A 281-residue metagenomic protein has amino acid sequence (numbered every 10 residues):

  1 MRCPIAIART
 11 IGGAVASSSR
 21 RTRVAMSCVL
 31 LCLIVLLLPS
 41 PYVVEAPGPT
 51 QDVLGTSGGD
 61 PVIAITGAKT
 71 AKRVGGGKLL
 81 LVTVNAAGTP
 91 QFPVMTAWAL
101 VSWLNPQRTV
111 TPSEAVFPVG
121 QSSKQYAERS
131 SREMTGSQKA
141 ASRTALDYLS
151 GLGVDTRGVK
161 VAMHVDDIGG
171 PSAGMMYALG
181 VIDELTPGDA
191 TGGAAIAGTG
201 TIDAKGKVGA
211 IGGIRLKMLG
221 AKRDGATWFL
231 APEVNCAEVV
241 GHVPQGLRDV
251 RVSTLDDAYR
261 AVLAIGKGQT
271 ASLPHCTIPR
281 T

Functional and structural regions predicted by a protein language model:
R2-T281: Peripheral, non-AAA+ core regions of ATP-driven protein-machinery
